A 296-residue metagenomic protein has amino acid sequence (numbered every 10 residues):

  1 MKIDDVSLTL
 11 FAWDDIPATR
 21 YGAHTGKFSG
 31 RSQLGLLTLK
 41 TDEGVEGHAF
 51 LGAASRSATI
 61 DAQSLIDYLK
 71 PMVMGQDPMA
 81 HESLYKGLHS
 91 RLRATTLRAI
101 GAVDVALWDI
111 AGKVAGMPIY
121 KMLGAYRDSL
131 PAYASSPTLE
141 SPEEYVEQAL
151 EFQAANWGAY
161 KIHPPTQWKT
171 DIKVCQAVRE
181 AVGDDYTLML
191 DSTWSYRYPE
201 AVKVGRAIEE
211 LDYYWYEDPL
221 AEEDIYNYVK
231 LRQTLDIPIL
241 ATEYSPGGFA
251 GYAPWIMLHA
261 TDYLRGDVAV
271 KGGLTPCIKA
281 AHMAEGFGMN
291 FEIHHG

Functional and structural regions predicted by a protein language model:
M1-H48, A54: Structured beta-strand/loop patches that form or line metal/cofactor-binding pockets in enzymes
I3, G44, L69, V103 (+6 more regions): Conserved, mostly hydrophobic/aromatic
K40-V114: Metal- or metallocofactor-binding catalytic centers and their adjacent structured scaffolds across diverse enzyme
M79-H81, I119-M122, D218-P219, H294-H295: Flexible, glycine/charged-enriched surface loops at secondary-structure junctions
V114-E140, V174, A181-D185: N-terminal small/glycine-rich loop or linker at the start of catalytic domains across soluble metabolic enzymes
S129-E144, S192-R197, L240-T242: Active-site mouth loops of central-metabolism enzymes
E151-Y160: Catalytic domains of carbohydrate-active enzymes, especially glycoside hydrolases
I162-P165, K169-G296: Catalytic core of soluble alpha/beta enzymes
